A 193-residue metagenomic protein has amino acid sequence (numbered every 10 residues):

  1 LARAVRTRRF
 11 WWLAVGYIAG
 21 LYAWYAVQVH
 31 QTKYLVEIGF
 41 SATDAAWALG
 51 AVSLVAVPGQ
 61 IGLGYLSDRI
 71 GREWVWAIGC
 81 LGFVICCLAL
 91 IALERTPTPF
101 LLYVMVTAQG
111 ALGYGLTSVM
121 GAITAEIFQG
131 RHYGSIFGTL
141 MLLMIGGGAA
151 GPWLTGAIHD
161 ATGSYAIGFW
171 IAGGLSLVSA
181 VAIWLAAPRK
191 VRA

Functional and structural regions predicted by a protein language model:
V5-L63, G151, T155: Extracytoplasmic gate region of multi-pass secondary transporters
I18, F100-G115: Hydrophobic core of transmembrane alpha-helices in multi-pass small-molecule transporters, especially MFS/SLC-type
A42-T43, G130-T139: Loop-to-transmembrane helix entry/capping segments in MFS-fold secondary transporters and related SLC/MFSD carriers
Q60-G71, H159: Helix-to-loop junctions at the C-terminal end of transmembrane segments in multipass secondary transporters
R69-C80: Cytoplasmic membrane-interface "Motif A"-like loop-to-helix N-cap segments of 12-TM Major Facilitator Superfamily
G82-R95: C-terminal ends and interior cores of transmembrane alpha-helices in multi-pass membrane transporters/permeases
G115-F128: Intracellular juxtamembrane helix-capping segments at the cytosolic ends of symmetry-related transmembrane helices
A157-G174: A membrane-interface helix-boundary motif in multi-pass transporters
